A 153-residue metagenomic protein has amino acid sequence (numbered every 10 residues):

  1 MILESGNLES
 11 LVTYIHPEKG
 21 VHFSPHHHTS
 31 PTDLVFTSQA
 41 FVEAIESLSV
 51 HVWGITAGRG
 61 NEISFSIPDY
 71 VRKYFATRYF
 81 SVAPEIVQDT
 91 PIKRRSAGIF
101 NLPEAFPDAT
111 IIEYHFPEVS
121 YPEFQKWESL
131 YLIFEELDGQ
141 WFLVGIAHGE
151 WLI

Functional and structural regions predicted by a protein language model:
M1-L11: Short helix-adjacent coil turns
I15-I153: C-terminal-biased regions
